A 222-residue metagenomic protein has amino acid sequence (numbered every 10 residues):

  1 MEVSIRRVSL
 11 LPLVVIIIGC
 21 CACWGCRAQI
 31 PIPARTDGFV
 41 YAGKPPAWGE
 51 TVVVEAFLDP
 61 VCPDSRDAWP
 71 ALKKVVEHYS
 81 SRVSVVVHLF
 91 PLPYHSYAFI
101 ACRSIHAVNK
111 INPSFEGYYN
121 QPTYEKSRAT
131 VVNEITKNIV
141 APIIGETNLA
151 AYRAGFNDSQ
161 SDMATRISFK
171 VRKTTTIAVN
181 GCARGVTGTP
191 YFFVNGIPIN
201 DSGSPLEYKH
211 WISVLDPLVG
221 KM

Functional and structural regions predicted by a protein language model:
M1-E2, P12: Intrinsic disorder/low-complexity signal
E2-R7, V54, L58, P70-K74 (+1 more regions): C-terminal cap of thioredoxin/glutaredoxin-like
R7-A28: Cleavable N-terminal signal peptides of Sec/SRP-targeted secreted and luminal proteins
I17-C23, D59, F99, V179: Mature extracytoplasmic/luminal segments of secretory-pathway proteins
I32-V52: A short beta-strand-turn-helix
A47-E50, E77-S80, Y97, A183-T187: Extracellular/periplasmic catalytic domains that process cell-envelope and extracellular macromolecules
E55-P60, R66-A150: Structural alpha/beta surface segment adjacent to cysteine/selenocysteine redox centers across thiol/disulfide enzymes
